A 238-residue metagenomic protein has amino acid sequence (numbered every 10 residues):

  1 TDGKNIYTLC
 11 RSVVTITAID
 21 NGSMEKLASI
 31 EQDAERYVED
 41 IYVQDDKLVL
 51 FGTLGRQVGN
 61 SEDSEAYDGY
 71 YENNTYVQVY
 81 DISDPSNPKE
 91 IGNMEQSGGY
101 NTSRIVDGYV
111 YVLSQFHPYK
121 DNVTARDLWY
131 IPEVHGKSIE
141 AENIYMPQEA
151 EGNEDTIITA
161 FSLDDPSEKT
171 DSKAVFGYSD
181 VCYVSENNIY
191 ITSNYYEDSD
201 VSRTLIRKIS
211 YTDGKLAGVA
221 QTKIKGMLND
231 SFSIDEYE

Functional and structural regions predicted by a protein language model:
T1-E238: Beta-sheet-rich non-transmembrane sensory/scaffold domains
